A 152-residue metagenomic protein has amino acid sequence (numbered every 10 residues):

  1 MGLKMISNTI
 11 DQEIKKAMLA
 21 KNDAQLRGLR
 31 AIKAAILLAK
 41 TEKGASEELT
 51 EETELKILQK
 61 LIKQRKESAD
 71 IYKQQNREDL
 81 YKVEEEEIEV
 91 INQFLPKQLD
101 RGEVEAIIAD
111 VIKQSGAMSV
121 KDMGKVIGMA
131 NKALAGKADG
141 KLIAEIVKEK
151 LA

Functional and structural regions predicted by a protein language model:
G2-A152: Charged, compositionally biased, marginally structured helical/coil segments
